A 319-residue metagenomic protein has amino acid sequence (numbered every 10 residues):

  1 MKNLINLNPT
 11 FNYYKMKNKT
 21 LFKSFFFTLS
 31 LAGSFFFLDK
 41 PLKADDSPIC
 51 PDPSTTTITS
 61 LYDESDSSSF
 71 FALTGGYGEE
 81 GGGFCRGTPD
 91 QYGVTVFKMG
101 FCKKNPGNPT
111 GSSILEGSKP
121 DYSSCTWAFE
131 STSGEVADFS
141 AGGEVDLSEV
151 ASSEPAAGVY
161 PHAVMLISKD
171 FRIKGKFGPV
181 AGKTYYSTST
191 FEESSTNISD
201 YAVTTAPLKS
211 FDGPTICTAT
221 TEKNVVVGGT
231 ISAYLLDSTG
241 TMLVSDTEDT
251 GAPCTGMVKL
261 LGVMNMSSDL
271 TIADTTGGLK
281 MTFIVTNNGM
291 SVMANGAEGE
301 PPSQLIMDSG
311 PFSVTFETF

Functional and structural regions predicted by a protein language model:
L4-F27: Bacterial N-terminal signal peptides that target proteins for export
F26-F36: Bacterial N-terminal signal peptides
F36-A44: Sec/Tat signal peptide C-region and signal peptidase I cleavage site
A44-F319: A short, solvent-exposed, low-complexity linear motif enriched for acidic/polar residues with Pro/Gly/Ser/Thr
